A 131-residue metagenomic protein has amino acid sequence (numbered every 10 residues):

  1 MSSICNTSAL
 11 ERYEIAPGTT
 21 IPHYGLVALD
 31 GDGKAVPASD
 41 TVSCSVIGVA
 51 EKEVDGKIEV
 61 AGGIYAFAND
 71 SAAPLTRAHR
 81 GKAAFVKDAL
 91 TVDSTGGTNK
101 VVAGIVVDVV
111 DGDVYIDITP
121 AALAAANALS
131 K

Functional and structural regions predicted by a protein language model:
M1-K131: Surface-exposed, low-hydrophobicity beta-strand/loop segments enriched in small/polar/acidic residues
